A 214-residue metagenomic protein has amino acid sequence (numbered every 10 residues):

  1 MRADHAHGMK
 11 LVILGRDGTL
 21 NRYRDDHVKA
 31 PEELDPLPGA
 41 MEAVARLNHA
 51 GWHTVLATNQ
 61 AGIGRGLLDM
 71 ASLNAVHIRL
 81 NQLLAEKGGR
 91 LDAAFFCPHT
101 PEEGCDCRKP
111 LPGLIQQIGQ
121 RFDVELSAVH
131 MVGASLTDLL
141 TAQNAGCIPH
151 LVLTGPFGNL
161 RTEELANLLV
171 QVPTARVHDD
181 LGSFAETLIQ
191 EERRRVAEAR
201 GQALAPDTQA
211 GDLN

Functional and structural regions predicted by a protein language model:
R2-V55: Active-site neighborhood of HAD-like aspartate-dependent phosphohydrolases
V12, A71, A75-D92, P101-M131 (+1 more regions): Asp-based, Mg2+/Mn2+-dependent phosphohydrolase catalytic module
R16-P38, I63-S72, E86-G89, H99-D106: Metal-dependent phosphoesterase signature
D17, N59-Q60, A134: Short, well-ordered beta-to-alpha junction loops that form the rim of enzyme active sites and present histidine/acidic
A40, V44-H77, R90-E103, A142: Substrate-recognition element of Asp-dependent hydrolases with the DxDx(T/V) motif
